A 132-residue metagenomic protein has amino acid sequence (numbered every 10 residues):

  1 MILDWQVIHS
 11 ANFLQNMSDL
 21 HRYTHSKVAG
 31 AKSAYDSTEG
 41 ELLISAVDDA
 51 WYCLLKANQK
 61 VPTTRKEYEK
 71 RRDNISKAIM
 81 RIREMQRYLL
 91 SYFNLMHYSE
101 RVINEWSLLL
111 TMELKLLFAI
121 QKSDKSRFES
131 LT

Functional and structural regions predicted by a protein language model:
M1-T132: Amphipathic alpha-helical assembly/interaction segments
